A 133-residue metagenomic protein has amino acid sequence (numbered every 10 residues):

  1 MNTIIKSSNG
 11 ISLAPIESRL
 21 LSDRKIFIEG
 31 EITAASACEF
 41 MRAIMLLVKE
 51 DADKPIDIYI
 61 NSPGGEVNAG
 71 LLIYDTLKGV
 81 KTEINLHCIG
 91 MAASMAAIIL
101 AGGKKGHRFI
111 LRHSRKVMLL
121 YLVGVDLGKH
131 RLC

Functional and structural regions predicted by a protein language model:
M1-C133: Terminal-region recognition feature
